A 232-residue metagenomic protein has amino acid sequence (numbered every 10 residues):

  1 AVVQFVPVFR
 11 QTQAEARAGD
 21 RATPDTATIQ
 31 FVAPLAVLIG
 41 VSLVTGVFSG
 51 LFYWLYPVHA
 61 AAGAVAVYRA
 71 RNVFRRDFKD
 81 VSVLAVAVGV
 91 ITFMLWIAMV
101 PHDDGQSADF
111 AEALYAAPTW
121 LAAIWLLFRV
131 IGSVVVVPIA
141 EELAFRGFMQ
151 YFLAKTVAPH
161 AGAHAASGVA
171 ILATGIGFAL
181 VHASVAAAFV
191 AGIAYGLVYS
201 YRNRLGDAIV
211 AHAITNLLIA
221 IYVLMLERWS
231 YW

Functional and structural regions predicted by a protein language model:
A1, L121-W232: Transmembrane helix-loop-helix hairpins at the membrane interface of multi-pass integral membrane proteins
V2-T12, T23-P138, L217-W232: Specific transmembrane helices
P7-A27, Y151-G162: Membrane-interfacial, low-structure loops and terminal tails that flank and connect transmembrane helices in multi-pass
